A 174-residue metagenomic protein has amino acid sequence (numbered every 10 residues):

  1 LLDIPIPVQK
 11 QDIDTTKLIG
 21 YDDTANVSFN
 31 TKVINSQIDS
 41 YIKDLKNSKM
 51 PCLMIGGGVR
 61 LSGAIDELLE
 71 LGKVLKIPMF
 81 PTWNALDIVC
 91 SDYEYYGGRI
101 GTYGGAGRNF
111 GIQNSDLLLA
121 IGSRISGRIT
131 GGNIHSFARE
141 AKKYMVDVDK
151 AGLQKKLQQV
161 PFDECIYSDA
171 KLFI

Functional and structural regions predicted by a protein language model:
L1-D3, C52-M54, L118-I121, Y144: Structural motif
L1-N47: Conformationally flexible catalytic loops at phosphate/diphosphate-handling active centers
I4-K10, G57-V59, L86, I125 (+1 more regions): Glycine-rich beta-alpha junction loops
I4-P7, K17-F29, L75-P81, T102-I112 (+1 more regions): Short, Lys/Arg-enriched charge-dense amphipathic segments
K17-I19, A64-K76, N133-A138, Q159-P161: Short, solvent-exposed amphipathic alpha-helical segments in soluble enzyme and RNA/protein-processing domains
F29, G56, F162: Conserved short-loop catalytic and cofactor-binding motifs
V33-I34, S40-L118: Anionic-ligand anchoring segments at beta-strand to alpha-helix junctions in alpha/beta enzyme folds, i.e., glycine
A85-I174: Glycine-rich, acidic loop regions that bind phosphate or pyrophosphate groups
